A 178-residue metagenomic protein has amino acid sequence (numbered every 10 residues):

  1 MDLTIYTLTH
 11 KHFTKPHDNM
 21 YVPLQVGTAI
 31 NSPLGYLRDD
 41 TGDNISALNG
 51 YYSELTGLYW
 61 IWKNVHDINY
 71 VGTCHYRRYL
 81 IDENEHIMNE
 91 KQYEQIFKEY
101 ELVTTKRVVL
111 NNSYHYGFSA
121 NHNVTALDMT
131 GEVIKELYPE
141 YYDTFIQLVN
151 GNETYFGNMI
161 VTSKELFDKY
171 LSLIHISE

Functional and structural regions predicted by a protein language model:
M1-E178: ER/Golgi luminal nucleotide-sugar-dependent glycosyltransferases, focusing on the catalytic module
